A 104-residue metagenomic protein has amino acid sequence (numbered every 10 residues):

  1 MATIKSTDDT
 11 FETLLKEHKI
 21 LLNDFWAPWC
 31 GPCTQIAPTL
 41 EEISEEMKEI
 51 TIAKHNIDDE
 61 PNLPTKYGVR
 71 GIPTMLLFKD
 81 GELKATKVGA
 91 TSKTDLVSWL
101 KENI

Functional and structural regions predicted by a protein language model:
T3-I20, P61: A short beta-strand-turn-helix
S6, A37-N62: Thiol-based oxidoreductase modules, predominantly thioredoxin-like and allied folds used for disulfide exchange
F11, N23, L40, N56 (+1 more regions): Residue-level signature of catalytic and energy-coupling elements of molecular machines, predominantly ATP/GTP-dependent
K19, F25-W29, G71: Short pre-active-site segment immediately N-terminal to redox-active cysteine/selenocysteine motifs in thiol-based
L22-N23, I52, M75: Hydrophobic beta-strand anchors of alpha/beta hydrolase catalytic cores
F25-T39: Conserved redox-active cysteine motifs that mediate thiol-disulfide chemistry, especially di-cysteine Cys-X(1-2)-Cys
P61, Y67-L76: Structural micro-motif
K79-I104: Non-catalytic, surface beta->alpha helical segment in thiol-disulfide oxidoreductase systems
